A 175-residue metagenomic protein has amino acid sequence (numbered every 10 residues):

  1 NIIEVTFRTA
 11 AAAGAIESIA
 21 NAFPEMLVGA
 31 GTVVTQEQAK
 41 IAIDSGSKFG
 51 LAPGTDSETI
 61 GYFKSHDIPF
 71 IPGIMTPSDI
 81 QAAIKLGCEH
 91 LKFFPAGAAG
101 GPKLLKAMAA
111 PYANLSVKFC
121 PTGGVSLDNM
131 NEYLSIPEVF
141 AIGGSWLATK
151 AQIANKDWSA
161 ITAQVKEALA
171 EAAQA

Functional and structural regions predicted by a protein language model:
I3-V5, V28-G31, G50-L51, F70-G73 (+3 more regions): Hydrophobic faces of well-ordered beta-strands that scaffold small-molecule active sites in alpha/beta enzyme cores
E4-I68, P77-I84, P102-L104: N-terminal active-site wall of soluble small-molecule enzyme domains
N21-M26, Y112-S116, A175: Short helix-capping segments at alpha-helix termini
T35-S45, S78-G87, A109-A110, V125-A141: Catalytic cores of alpha/beta
F49-T59, K92-G101, E138-I161: Glycine-rich phosphate-binding active-site loops on the catalytic face of alpha/beta enzymes
F63-P69, A151-A175: C-terminal helical cap(s) of enzyme catalytic domains, especially alpha/beta-barrels
A83, G87-K92, K103-L105, P111-V117: A contiguous pocket-lining binding segment that forms or flanks enzyme active sites
